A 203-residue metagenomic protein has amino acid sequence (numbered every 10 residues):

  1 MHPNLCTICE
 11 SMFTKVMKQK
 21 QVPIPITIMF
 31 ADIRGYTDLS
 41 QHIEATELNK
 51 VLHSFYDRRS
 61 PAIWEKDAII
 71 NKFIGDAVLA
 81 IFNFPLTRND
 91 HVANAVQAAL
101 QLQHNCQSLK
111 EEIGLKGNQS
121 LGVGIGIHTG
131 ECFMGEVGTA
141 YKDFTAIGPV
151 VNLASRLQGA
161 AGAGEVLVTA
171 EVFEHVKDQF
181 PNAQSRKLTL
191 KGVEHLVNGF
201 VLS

Functional and structural regions predicted by a protein language model:
M1-P25, F180: Regulatory cytosolic signal-relay segments
K20-Q97: Catalytic NTP-binding/metal-coordinating core of nucleotidyl cyclase/transferase enzymes
H53-A68, P85-I125, T129, P149-V151 (+2 more regions): Alpha-helical scaffold within the catalytic cores of cyclic-nucleotide enzymes
F84-H91, I125-F144, A163: Catalytic strand-loop-helix junctions within cyclic-nucleotide turnover domains
V92, D143-I147, Q184, L188: Allosteric regulatory "coupling" segments in signal-transduction proteins
H128, P149-A170, K191: Catalytic/regulatory signature loops of cyclic-dinucleotide turnover enzymes and related class III nucleotidyl cyclases
A163-S203: Cytosolic regulatory/linker segments at or just downstream of nucleotide-handling modules in signal-transduction
